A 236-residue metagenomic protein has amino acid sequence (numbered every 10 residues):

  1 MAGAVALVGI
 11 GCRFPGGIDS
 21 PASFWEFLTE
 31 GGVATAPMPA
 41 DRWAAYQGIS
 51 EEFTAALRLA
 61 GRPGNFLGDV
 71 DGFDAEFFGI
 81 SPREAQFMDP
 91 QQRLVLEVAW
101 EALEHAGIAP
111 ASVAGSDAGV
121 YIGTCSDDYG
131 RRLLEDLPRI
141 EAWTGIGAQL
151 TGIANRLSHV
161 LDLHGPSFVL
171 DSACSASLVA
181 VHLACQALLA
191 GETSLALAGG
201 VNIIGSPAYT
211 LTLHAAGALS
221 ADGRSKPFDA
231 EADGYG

Functional and structural regions predicted by a protein language model:
M1-F87, Q92-L96, W100-E104, A215-G217 (+2 more regions): ACP-dependent fatty acid/polyketide chain-elongation machinery
M1-V8, P110-S116, P138, Y235: Flexible, low-complexity linker/loop segments at domain and module junctions
G3-A6, G64, D117-V120, P166-S167 (+1 more regions): Beta-sheet entry/capping signal
A6, F14, R93-A111, I153 (+3 more regions): Active-site-proximal alpha-helical scaffold in enzymes
I10-G11, D69-V70, G123-C125, L161 (+3 more regions): Fold-independent oxyanion-binding glycine-rich loops and adjacent beta-strand/coil segments at enzyme active sites
A36-A40, T144, T151-S158, V179-Q186 (+2 more regions): Glycine-/small-residue-rich "gating" segment that lines the acyl/pantetheine channel and substrate pocket
D41-I49, S116-T124, A173-S175, G200-I204: A glycine-rich phosphate-binding loop feature that marks nucleotide/adenosyl-phosphate handling sites
A55-A56, R62-P63, P82-P90, V113 (+3 more regions): Active-site-proximal gating segment of KS-fold condensing enzymes and close homologs
